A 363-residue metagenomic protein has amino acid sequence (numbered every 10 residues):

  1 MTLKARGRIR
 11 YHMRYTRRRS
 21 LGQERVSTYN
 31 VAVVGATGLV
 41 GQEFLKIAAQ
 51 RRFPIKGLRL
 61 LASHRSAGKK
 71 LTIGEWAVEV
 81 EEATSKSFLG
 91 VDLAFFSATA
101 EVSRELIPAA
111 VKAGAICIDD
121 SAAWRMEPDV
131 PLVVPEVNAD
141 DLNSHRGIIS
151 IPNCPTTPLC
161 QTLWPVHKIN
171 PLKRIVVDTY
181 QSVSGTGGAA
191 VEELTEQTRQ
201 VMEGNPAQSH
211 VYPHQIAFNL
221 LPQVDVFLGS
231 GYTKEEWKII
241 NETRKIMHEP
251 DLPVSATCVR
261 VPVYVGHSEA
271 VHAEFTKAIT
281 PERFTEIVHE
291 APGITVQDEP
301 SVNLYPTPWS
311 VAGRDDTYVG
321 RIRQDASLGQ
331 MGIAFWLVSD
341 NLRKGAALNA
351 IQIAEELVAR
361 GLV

Functional and structural regions predicted by a protein language model:
L3, R14-I216, D251-P253, E286 (+5 more regions): N-terminal Rossmann-like NAD(P) cofactor-binding subdomain of oxidoreductases, focused on the glycine-rich
A94, V183-V363: Charged docking surfaces used in two-component/phosphorelay signaling
